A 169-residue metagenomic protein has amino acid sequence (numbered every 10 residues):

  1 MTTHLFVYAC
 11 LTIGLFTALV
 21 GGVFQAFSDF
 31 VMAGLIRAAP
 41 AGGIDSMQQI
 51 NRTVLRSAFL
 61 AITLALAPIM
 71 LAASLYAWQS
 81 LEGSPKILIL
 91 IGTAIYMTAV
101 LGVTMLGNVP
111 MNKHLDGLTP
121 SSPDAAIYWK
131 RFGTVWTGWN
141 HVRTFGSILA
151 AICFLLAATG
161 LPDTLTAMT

Functional and structural regions predicted by a protein language model:
M1-A9, N51-A58, L81-L88, W129-V142: Membrane-interfacial loop-to-transmembrane-helix junctions in polytopic alpha-helical membrane proteins
T3-T17, L75-A99: Interfacial segments of alpha-helical transmembrane regions
Y8, A18-A65, N112-T134, L165-M168: Interfacial loop at the N-terminal end of multi-pass membrane proteins
F16-F27, M97-G107: Hydrophobic alpha-helical membrane-embedded segments
D29-V31, M47-N51, P68-S80, V103 (+1 more regions): Membrane-helix exit/interface motif
I62-A73, T144-A151: Core segments of transmembrane alpha-helices that mediate helix-helix packing or line hydrophobic substrate/ligand
N140-G160: Final/C-terminal transmembrane alpha-helix of multipass membrane proteins
A157-T169: Juxtamembrane boundary at the C-terminal end of a transmembrane helix
